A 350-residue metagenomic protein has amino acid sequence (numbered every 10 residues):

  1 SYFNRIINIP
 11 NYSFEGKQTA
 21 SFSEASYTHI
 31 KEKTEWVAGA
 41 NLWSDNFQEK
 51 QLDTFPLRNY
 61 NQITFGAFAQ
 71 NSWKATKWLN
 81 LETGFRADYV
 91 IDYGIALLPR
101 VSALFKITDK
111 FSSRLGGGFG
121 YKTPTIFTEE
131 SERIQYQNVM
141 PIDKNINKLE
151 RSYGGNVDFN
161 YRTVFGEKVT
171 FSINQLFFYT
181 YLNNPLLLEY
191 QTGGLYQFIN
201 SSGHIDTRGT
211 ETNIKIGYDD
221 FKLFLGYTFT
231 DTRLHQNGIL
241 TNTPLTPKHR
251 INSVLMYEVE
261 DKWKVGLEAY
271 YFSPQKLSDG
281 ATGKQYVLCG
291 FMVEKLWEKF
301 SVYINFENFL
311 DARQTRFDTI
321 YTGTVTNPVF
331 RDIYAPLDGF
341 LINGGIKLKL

Functional and structural regions predicted by a protein language model:
S1-N8, K106, R114, K148-R208 (+1 more regions): Membrane-embedded beta-barrel scaffold of Gram-negative outer-membrane proteins
S1-Y93, K106, F165, V169-F177 (+2 more regions): Face-selective signature of the C-terminal outer-membrane beta-barrel domain
Y2-I6, K31-K33, L42-Q48, F85-I91 (+10 more regions): Transmembrane beta-strands of outer-membrane beta-barrel pores
H29-K33, W73-L81, L97, F105-D109 (+11 more regions): Outer-membrane beta-barrel strand-turn architecture
W36-A40, L81-T83, S113-L115, G155 (+7 more regions): Transmembrane beta-strands of outer-membrane beta-barrel proteins
N46, R58, I91-A96, K110-N156 (+3 more regions): Surface-exposed extracellular loop regions of Gram-negative outer-membrane beta-barrel proteins, predominantly
K74-K77, S172-L182, N200-L277, K347-K349: Gram-negative outer-membrane beta-barrel transporters
N183, K295-L350: C-terminal beta-signal and adjacent terminal beta-strands/loops of Gram-negative outer-membrane beta-barrel proteins
